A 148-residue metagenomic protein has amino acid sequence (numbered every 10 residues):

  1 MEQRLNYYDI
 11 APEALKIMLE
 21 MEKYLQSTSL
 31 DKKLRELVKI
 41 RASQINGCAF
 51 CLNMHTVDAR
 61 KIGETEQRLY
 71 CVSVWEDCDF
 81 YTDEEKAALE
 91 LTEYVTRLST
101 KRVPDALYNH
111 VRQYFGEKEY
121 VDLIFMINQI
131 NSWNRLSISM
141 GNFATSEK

Functional and structural regions predicted by a protein language model:
M1-K148: Hydrophobic alpha-helical segments
